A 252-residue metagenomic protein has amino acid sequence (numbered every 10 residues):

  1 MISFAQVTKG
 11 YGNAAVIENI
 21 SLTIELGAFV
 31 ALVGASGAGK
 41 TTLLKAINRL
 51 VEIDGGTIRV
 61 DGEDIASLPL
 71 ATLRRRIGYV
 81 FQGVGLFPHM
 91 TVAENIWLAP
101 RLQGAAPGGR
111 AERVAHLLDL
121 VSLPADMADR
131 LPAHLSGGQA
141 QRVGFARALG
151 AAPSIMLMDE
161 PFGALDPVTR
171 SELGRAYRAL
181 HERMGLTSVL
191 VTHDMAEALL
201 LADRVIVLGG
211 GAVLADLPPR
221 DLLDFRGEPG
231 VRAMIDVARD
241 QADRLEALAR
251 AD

Functional and structural regions predicted by a protein language model:
N48: Helix-to-loop junction immediately C-terminal to a conserved catalytic motif
D64-G78, L102, G108, L222-R226: ABC ATPase NBD coupling module
A93-R101, A111, A115: Short helical segment in ABC ATPase nucleotide-binding domains corresponding to the A-loop/adjacent helical element
G108-D126, A179: Conserved ABC ATPase "signature" region
L131-L135, Q139: Conserved ABC ATPase signature
A152: Conserved catalytic motifs of ABC-family nucleotide-binding domains
G210-A212: Conserved ABC ATPase "signature" C-loop
